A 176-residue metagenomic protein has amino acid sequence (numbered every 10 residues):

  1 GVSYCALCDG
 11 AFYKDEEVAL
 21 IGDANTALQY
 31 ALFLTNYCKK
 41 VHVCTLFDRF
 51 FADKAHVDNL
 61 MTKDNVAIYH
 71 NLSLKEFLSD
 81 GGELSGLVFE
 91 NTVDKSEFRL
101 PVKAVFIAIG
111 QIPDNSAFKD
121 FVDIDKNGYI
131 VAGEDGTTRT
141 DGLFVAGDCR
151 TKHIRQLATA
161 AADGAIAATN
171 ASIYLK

Functional and structural regions predicted by a protein language model:
G1-F12, P101, I107-Q156, D163-I166 (+1 more regions): FAD-site-proximal beta/loop scaffold in flavoenzymes
A11-L20: Flavin-dependent oxidoreductases
G22-A24: Glycine-rich Rossmann-fold phosphate-binding loop(s) that bind the pyrophosphate of adenine dinucleotide cofactors
A27-L28: N-terminal Rossmann-fold NAD(P) dinucleotide-binding loop
A31, T35: Gly/Ala-rich phosphate-binding loop of Rossmann-like dinucleotide-binding domains, activating on the conserved
N36-E134, I173-K176: A Rossmann-like FAD-binding core segment of flavoenzymes
